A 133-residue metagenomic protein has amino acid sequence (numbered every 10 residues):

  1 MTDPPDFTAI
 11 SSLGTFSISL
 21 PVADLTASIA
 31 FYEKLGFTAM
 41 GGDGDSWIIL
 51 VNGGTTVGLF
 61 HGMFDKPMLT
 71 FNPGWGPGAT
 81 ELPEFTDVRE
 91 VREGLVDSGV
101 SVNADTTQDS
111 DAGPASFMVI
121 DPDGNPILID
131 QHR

Functional and structural regions predicted by a protein language model:
M1-I29, H132-R133: N-terminal beta-strand motif that seeds the catalytic metal site of vicinal oxygen chelate
L13, D45, A112-P114: Loop/turn position at the start of each blade in beta-propeller repeats
S19, S46-W47, S116: A short, glycine- and basic residue-enriched loop/turn that sits immediately adjacent to a domain's principal
D24-T26, M63-F64, F71-P126: Vicinal oxygen chelate
A30-K34, D123: Structural preference for long, well-ordered alpha-helical segments within the folded cores of structured domains
E33-M40, V100: Conserved acetyl-CoA-binding loop of GNAT-fold acetyltransferases
T38-A79, P126-Q131: Conserved short beta-strand elements that form part of the metal-binding/catalytic scaffold of enzyme active sites
